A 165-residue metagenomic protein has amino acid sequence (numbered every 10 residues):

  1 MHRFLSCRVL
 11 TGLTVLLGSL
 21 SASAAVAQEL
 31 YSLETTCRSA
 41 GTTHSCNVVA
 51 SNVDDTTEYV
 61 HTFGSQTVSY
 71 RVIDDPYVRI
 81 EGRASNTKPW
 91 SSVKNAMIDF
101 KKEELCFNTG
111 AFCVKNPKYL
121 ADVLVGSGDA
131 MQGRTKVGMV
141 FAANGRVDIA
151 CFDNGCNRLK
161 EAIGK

Functional and structural regions predicted by a protein language model:
H2-L13: Bacterial N-terminal signal peptides that target proteins for export
L16-G18: Classic N-terminal secretory signal peptides
S21-E29: Sec/Tat signal peptide C-region and signal peptidase I cleavage site
Q28-K165: Cysteine-centric segments in proteins
